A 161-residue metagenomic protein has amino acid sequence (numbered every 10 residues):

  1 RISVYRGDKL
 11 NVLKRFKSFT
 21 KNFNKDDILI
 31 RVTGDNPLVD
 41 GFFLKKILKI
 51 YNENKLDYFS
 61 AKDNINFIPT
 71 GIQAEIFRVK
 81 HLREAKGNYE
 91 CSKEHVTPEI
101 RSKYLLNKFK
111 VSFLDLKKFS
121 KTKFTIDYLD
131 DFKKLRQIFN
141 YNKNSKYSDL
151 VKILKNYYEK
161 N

Functional and structural regions predicted by a protein language model:
R1-K49: Short phosphate-binding loop-to-helix
V4, D27-I28, K55, K108 (+1 more regions): Secondary-structure boundary/capping signal
V4-D8, A74, F124: Pocket-edge positions in alpha/beta enzyme catalytic cores
G34, I126-D127: Single, functionally critical "micro-switch" positions that shape active/binding sites and transmembrane helices
V39-K123, D130-K133, Q137, V151-N161: Conserved core of the sugar-phosphate nucleotidyltransferase
R136, N142-K146: Extended ligand-binding regions for polar small-molecule ligands
